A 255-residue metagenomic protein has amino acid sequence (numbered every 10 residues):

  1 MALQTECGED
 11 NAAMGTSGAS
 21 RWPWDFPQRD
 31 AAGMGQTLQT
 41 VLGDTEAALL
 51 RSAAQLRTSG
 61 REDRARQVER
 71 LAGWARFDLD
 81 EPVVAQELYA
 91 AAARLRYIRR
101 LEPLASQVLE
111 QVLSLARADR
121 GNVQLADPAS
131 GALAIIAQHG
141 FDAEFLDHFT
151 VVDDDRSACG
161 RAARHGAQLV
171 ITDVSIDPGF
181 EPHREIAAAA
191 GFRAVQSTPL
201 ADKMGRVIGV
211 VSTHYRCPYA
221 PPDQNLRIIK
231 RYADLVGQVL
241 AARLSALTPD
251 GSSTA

Functional and structural regions predicted by a protein language model:
P27-D30, T37-S52, R57: Short amphipathic alpha-helical heptad-repeat segments
D44, R51-A54, T58-P103, V239-A255: Signal-transmission linkers at sensory-effector interfaces
L95-I136, D147, R243: Helix-loop-beta substructure at the N-terminus of cytosolic sensory domains that couple signal/ligand detection
A126, A132-I136, A143-P178, P182: Regulatory sensory and allosteric helical modules in signal-transduction proteins and certain transcription factors
A129, A201-V207, R216, R243: Flexible loop/coil segments at beta-strand boundaries within sensory signal-transduction domains
D155, R164-H165, E181-I208: Helix-to-coil/beta transition segments that act as allosteric "coupling" elements at the rims of sensory or catalytic
P178, H214-Y232, V239-L247: Regulatory loop-to-helix N-cap segments in sensory/regulatory domains that couple ligand/signal detection
